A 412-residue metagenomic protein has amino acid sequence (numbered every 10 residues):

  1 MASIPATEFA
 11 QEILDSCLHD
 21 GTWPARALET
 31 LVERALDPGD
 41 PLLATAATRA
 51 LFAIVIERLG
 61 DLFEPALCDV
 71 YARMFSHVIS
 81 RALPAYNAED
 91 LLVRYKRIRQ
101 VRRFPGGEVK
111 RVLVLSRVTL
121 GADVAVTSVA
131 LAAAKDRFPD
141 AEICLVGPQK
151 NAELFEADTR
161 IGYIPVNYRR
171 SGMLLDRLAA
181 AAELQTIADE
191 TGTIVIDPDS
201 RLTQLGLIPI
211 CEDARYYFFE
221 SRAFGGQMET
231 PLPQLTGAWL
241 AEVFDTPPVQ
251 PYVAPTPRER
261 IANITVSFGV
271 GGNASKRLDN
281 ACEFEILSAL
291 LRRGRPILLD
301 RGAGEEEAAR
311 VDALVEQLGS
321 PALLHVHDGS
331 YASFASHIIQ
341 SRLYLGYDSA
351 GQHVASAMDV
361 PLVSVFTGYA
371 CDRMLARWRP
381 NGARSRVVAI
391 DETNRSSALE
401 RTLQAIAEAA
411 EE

Functional and structural regions predicted by a protein language model:
M1-E412: Catalytic machinery of carbohydrate-active enzymes, primarily nucleotide-sugar-dependent glycosyltransferases
